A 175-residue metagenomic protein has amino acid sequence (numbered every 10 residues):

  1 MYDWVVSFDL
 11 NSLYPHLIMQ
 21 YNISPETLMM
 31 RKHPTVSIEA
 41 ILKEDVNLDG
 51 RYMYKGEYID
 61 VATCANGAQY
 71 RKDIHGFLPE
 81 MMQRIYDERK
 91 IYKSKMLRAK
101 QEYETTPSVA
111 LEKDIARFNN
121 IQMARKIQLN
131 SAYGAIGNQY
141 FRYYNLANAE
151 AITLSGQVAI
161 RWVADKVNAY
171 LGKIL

Functional and structural regions predicted by a protein language model:
M1-L175: Conserved acidic
